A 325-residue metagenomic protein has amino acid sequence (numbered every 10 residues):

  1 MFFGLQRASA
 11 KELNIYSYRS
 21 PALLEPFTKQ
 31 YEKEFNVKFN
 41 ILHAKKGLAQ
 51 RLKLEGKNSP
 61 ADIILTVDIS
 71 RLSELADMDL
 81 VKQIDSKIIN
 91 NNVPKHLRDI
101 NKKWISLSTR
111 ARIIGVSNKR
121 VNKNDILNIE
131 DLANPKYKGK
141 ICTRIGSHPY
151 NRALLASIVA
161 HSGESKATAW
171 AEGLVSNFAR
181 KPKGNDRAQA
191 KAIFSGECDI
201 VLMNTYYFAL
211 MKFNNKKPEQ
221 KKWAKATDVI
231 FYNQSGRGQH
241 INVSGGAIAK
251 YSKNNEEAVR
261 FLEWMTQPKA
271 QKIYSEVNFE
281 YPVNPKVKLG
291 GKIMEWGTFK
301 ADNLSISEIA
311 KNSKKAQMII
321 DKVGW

Functional and structural regions predicted by a protein language model:
A10-S73, W325: Early extracytoplasmic/lumenal segment of secretory-pathway proteins
Y16-R19, I100, V116-N118, N124 (+3 more regions): Short beta-strand->loop
S59-I64, K82-I114, E130, K140-T143: A structural signal for short loop-to-beta-strand junctions that line the ligand-binding cleft of periplasmic/secreted
V81-N90, K103-I105, E130, P218-H240: Short beta-strand->loop
I113-R120, N233, I241-N254, I273-E276: A bilobed periplasmic-binding-protein/Venus flytrap-type ligand-binding module shared by bacterial periplasmic
G139-G146, W264-P285: Periplasmic-binding protein-like
S157, H161-Y232: Ligand-binding pocket segment of bilobal, Venus flytrap-like solute-binding proteins
G290-W325: Extracellular/periplasmic bilobal clamshell ligand-binding domains
